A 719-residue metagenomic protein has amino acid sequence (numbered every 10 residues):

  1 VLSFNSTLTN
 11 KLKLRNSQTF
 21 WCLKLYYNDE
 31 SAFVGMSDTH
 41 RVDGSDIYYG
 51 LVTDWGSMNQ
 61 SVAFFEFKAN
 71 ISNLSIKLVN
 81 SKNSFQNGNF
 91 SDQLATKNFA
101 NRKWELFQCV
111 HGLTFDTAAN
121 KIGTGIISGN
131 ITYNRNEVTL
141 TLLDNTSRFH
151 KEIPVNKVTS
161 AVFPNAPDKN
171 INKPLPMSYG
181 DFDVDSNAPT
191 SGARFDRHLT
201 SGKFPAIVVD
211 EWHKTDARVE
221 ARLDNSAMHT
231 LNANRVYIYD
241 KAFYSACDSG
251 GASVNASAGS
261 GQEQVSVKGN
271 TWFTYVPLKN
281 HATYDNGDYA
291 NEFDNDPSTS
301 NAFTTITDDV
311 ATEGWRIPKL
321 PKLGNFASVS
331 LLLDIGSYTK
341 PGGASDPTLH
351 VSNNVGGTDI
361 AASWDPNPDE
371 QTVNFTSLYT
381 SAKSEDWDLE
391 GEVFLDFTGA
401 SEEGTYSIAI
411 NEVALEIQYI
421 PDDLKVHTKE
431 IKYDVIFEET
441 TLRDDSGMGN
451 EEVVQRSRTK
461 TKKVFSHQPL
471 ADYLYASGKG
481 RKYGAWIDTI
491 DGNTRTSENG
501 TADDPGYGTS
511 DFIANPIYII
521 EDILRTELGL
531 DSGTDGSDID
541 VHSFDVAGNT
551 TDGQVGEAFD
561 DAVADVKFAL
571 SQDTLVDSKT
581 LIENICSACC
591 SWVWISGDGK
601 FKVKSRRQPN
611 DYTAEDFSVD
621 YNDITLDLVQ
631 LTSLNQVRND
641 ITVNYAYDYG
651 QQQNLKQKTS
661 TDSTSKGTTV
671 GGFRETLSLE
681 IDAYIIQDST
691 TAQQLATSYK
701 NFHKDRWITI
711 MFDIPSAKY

Functional and structural regions predicted by a protein language model:
V1-S57, S160-N165: Polar/acidic, low-complexity leader/linker segments enriched in S/T/G and N/D
L14, T39-R41, L51-G56, S61-G88 (+10 more regions): C-terminal extracytoplasmic interaction modules
N234-V236, E313-K340, L415: A short beta-strand element within beta-rich, extracytoplasmic domains of secreted/secretory-pathway proteins
D248-T312: Disordered, acidic Ser/Thr/Pro-rich linker "stalks" and the adjacent N-terminal cap of the next globular domain
L331, E402-T428, Y433-S510, P516: Exposed low-complexity, polar/acidic, P/S/T/G-rich flexible segments that act as propeptides, protease-susceptible
D334-S345, E402-T405: Extended, low-complexity, turn-rich repeat/linker tracts enriched in Gly/Pro/Ser/Thr and Asp/Glu that occur
P341-G357: Short, surface-exposed beta-strand/strand-loop-strand elements in extracellular ectodomains
N367-F394, S401-E402: Short, surface-exposed tryptophan/glycine-enriched loops that mediate extracellular molecular recognition
